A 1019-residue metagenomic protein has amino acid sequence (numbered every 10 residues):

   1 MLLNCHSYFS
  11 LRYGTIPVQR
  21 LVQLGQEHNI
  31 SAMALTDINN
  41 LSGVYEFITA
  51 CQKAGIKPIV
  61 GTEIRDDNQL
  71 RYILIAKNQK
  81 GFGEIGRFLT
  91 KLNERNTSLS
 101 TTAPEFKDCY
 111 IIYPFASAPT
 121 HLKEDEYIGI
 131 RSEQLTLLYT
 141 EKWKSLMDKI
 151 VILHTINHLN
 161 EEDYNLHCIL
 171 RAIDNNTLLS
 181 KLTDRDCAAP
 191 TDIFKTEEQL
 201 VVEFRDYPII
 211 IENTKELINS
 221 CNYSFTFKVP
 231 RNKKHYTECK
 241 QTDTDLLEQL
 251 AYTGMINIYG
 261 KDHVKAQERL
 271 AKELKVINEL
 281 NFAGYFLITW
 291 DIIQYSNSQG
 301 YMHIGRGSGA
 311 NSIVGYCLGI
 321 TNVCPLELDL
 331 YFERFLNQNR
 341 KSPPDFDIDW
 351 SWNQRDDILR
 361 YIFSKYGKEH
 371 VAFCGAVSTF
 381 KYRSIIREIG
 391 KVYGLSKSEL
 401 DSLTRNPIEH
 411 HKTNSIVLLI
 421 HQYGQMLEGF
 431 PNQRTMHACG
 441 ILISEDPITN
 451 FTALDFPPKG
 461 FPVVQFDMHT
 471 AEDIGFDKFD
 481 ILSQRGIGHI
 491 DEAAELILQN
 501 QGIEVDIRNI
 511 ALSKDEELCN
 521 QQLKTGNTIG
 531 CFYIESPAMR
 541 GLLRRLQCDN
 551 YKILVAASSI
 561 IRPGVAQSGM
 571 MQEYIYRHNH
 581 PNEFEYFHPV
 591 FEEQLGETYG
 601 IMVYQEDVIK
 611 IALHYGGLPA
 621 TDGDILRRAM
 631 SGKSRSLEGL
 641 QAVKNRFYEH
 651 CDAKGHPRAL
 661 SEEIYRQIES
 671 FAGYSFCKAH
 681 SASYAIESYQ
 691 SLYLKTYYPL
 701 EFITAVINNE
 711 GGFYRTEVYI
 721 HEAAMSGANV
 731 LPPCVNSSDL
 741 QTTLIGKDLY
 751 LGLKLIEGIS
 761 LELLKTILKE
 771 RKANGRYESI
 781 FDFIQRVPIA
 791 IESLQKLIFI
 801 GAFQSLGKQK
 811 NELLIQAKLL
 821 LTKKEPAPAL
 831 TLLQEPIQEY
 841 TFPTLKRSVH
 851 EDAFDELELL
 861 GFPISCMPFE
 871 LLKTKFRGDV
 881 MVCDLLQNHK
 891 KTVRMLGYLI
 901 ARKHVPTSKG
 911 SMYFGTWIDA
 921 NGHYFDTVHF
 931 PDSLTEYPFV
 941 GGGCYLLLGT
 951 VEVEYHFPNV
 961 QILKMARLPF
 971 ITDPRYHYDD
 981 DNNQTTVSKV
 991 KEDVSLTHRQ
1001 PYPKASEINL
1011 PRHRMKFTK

Functional and structural regions predicted by a protein language model:
M1-L35, N39-A54, R87-C168, V202-Y207 (+2 more regions): Domain-core and long-helix interface of multi-subunit machines
N4, D37, P58, N78 (+1 more regions): Divalent metal-coordination and catalytic microenvironments
L11, I64-K77, I156-T177, F346-I348 (+2 more regions): Short alpha-helix plus adjacent loop in nuclease-associated cores
A32-L35, C51-K53, P190-T191, Q241-K1019: Noncatalytic, beta-rich nucleic-acid-contacting surfaces in large DNA/RNA-processing enzymes
T36-N39, V60-I64, A76, I152-I156 (+5 more regions): Glycine-rich, histidine-containing beta strand-loop boundary motifs that form or position
L41-S42, R65-N68, F82, N157-E161 (+3 more regions): Short gly/pro/ser/thr-enriched loop/turn and capping motifs at secondary-structure boundaries
D66-N68, I75-S98, D174-F194, R340 (+2 more regions): Metal-dependent DNA phosphodiester-chemistry modules and their immediately adjacent helices/loops in DNA-processing
N165-L246: Active-site or pore-adjacent capping/gating segments
